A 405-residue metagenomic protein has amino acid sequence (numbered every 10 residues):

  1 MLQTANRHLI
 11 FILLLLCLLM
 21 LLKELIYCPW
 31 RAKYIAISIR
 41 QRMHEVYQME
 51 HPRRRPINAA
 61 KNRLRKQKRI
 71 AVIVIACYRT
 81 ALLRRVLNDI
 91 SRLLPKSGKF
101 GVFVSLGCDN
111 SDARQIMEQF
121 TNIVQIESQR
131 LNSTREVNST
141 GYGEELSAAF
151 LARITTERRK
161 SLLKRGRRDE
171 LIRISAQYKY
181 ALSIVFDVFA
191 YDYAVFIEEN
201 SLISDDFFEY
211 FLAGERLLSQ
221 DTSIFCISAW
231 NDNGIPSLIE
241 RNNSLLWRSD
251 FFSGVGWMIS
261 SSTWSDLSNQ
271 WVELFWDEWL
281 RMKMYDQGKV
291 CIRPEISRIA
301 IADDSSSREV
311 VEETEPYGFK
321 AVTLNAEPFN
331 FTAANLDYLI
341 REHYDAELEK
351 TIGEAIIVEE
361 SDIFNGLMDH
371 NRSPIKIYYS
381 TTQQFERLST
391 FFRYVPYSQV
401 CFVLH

Functional and structural regions predicted by a protein language model:
M1-G98, D112, E118-Q125, G143-S147 (+1 more regions): Juxtamembrane luminal stem/stalk of type II transmembrane Golgi/ER carbohydrate-processing enzymes
R7-E24, V272-H405: C-terminal catalytic/acceptor-binding lobe
R79-L83, E170-Y178, I203: Phosphate/oxyanion-binding active-site loops and adjacent basic polyanion-contact surfaces
S105-D109: Acidic ATP/Mg2+-coordinating residue in the GHKL
S111-D192: Active-site-proximal specificity loops/subdomain of glycosyltransferases
A190-L202: Short beta-strand-to-loop acidic/aromatic patch adjacent to the donor-nucleotide binding site
S204-E278: Conserved catalytic core of nucleotide-sugar-dependent glycosyltransferases
